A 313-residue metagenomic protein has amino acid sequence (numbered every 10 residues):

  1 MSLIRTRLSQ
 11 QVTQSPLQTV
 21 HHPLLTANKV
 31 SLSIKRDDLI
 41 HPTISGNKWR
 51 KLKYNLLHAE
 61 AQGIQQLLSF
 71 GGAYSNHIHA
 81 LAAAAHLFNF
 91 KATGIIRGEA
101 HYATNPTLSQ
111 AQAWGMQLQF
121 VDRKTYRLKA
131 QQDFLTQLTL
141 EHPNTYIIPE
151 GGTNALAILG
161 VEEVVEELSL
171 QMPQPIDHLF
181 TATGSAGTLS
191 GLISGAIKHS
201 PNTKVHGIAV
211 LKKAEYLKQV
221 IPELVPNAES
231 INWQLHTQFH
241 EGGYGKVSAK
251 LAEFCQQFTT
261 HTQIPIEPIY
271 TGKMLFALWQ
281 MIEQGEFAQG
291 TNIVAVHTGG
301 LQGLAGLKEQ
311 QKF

Functional and structural regions predicted by a protein language model:
M1-F313: PLP-dependent amino-acid enzyme catalytic core
